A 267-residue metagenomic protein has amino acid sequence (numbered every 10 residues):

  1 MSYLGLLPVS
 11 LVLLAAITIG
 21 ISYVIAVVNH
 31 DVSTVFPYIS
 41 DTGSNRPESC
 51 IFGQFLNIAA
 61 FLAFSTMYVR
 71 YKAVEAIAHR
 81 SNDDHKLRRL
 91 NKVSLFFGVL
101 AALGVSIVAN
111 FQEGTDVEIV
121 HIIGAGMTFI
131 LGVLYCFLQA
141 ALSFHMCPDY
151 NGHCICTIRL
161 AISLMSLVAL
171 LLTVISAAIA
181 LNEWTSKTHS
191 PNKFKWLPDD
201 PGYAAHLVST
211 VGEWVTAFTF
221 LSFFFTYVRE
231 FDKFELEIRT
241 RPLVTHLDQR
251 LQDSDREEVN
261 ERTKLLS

Functional and structural regions predicted by a protein language model:
M1-L11, L62-G98, G114-V120, L138-S166 (+1 more regions): Helix-loop boundary elements of multi-pass alpha-helical membrane proteins
V9-I21, Q54-Y68, K92-I107, I123-A141 (+2 more regions): Hydrophobic alpha-helical cores of multi-pass transmembrane domains in eukaryotic membrane proteins
A15-E113: N-terminal helical submodule of small eukaryotic multi-pass membrane proteins
S22-P37, D41-P47, I107-M127, F144-G152 (+2 more regions): Membrane-lumen (extracellular) interface motif
D83-K86, L164-V168, L236-S267: Non-transmembrane, juxtamembrane loop and terminal tail segments of multi-pass eukaryotic membrane proteins
F129-V133, P198, L247-D255: Eukaryote-specific, cytoplasm-facing alpha-helical/coiled-coil scaffolding segments in long proteins
D149-K187, S209, F220-K233: Extended serine/threonine-enriched, polar tracts that run as long, contiguous segments within proteins
D200-Q249: Structured partner-binding subdomains within large eukaryotic complex subunits
